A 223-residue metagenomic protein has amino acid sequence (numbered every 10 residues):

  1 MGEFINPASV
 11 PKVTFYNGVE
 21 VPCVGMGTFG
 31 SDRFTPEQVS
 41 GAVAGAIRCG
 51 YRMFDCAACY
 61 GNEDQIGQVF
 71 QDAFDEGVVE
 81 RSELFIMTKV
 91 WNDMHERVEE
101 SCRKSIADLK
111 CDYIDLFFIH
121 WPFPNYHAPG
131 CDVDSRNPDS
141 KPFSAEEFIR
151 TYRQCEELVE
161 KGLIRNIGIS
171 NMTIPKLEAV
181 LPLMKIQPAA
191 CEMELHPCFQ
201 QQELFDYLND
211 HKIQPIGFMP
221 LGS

Functional and structural regions predicted by a protein language model:
M1-L84, E99, Q154, E160 (+1 more regions): N-terminal binding-site loop/beta-alpha segment at the start of enzyme catalytic domains that lines or forms
T14-N17, G67-R81, I106-D112, L181-M184 (+1 more regions): Acidic (Asp/Glu)-rich catalytic clusters
M26, A46, F54, I66 (+9 more regions): Conserved, mostly hydrophobic/aromatic
R33-I47, M94-K110, F148-R150, T173-E178 (+1 more regions): Short, acidic/polar
Y51, C111-I114, I164, P188: A structural motif
E80-M94, L116-P122, E192-L195: A short, structured active-site edge motif that brings together acidic residues
V98-I119, E157-K161: CE4/NodB-like, metal-dependent polysaccharide N-deacetylase domain that modifies extracellular/periplasmic N-acetylated
W121-S223: Beta/alpha (TIM)-barrel catalytic core signal, keyed to glycine-rich beta->alpha loops juxtaposed to Asp/Glu that bind
